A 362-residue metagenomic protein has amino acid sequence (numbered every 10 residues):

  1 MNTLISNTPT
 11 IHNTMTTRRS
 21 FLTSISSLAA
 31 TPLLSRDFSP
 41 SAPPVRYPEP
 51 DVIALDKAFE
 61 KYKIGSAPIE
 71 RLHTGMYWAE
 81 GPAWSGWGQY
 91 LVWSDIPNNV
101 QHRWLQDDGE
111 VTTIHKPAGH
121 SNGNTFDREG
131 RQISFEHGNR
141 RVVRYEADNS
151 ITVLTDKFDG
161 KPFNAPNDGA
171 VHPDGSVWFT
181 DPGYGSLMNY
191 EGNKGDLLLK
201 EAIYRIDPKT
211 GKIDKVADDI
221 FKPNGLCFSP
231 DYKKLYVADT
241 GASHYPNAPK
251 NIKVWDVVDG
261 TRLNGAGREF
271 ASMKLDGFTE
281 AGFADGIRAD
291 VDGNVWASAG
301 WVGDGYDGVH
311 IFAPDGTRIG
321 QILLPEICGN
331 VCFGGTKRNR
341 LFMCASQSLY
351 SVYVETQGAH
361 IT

Functional and structural regions predicted by a protein language model:
I11-A29: N-terminal secretory signal peptides and thylakoid transit peptides that target proteins across membranes
F38-A67, I361: Blade/loop signatures of beta-propeller domains
P68, W104-D107, R128-Q132, V143-S150 (+6 more regions): Flexible "stalk/tail and boundary" regions
T74-Q89, P117-E136, R141, D159-V177 (+7 more regions): Beta-rich, blade/repeat-based domains predominating in secreted/periplasmic proteins but also intracellular
V92-G109: Beta-propeller domains
I96-P97, G138, L187-K200, H244-K250 (+1 more regions): Short, solvent-exposed loop/turn segments at conserved positions within beta-propeller repeat blades
T112-K116, T152-D156, K215-A217, L263-S272 (+2 more regions): Beta-propeller fold detector
W255-R262, V354-A359: Short loop/turn segments immediately following beta-strands, especially the blade-tip and inter-blade linker loops
